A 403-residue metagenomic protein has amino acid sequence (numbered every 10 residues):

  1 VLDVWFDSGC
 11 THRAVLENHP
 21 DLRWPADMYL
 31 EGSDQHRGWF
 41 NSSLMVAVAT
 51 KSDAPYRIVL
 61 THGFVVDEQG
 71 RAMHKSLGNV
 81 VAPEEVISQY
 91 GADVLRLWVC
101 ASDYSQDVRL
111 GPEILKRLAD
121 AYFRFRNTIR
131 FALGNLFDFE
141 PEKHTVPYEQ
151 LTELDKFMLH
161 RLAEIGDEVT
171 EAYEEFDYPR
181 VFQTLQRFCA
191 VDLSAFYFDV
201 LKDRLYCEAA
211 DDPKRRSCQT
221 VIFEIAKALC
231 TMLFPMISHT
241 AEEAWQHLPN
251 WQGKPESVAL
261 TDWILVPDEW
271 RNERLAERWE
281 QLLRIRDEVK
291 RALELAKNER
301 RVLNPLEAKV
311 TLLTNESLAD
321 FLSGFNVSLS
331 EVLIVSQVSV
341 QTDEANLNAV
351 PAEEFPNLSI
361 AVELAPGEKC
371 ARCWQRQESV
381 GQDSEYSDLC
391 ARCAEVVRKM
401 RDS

Functional and structural regions predicted by a protein language model:
V1-F139, M158-K202, T220-L233, K369-R372: Structured secondary-structure scaffolds
G91, V396-S403: Short metal-binding segments enriched for Cys and/or His
F139-D167, F198-A292, A296-D320, S339-T342 (+3 more regions): Acidic, turn-prone loop/beta-hairpin segments
V327-V340: A glycine-rich helix N-cap at a beta->alpha junction
A365-E368, E385: Flanking scaffold residues of small Cys/His-coordinated metal-binding clusters
C370, C390-C393: Short cysteine-rich clusters marking metal-coordination/redox-active sites
R376-S379, C393-V396: Cys/His-rich metal-chelating microdomains
S379-D388: Short linker/helix segments within small regulatory modules
